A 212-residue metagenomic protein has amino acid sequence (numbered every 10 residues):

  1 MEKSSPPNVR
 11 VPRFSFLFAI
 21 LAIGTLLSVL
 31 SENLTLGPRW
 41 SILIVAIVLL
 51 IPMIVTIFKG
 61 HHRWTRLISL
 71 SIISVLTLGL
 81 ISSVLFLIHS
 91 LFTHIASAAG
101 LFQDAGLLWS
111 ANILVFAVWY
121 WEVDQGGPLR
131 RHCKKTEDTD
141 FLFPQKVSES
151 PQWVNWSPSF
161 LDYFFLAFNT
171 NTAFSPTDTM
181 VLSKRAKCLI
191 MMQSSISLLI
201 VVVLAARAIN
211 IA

Functional and structural regions predicted by a protein language model:
S4-A19: N-terminal membrane topogenic signal
S15, L36-L49: Structural signature of hydrophobic alpha-helical transmembrane segments
L27-W40, F58-H61: Short, hydrophobic transmembrane alpha-helix segments
S41-I42, W64-L76: Cytoplasmic-side transmembrane-helix entry/capping segments in multi-pass membrane proteins
I72-F86: Small-residue-rich segments of transmembrane alpha-helices in multi-pass membrane proteins, especially helix faces
L91-L129: Pore-domain transmembrane helices of cation channels
W119-T179: Membrane-proximal soluble regions of multi-pass membrane proteins
S157-A212: Pore domain of cation channels
